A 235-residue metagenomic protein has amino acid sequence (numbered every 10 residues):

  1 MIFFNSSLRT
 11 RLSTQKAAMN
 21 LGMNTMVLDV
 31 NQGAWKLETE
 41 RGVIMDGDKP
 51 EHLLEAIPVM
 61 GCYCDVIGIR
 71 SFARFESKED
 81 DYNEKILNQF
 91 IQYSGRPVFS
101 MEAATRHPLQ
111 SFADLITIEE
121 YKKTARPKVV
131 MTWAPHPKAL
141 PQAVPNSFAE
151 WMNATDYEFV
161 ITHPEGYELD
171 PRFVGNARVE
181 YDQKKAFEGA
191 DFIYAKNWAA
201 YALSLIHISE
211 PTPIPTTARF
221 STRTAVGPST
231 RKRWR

Functional and structural regions predicted by a protein language model:
N5-M19, E119-A195: Glycine-rich phosphate/diphosphate-binding loop of Rossmann-like nucleotide-binding domains
L8-E119: Phosphate/diphosphate ligand-binding glycine-rich loop within oxidoreductases
G22, G95-R96, D156, N176 (+1 more regions): A generic structural signal for alpha->beta connector loops
V27-D29, G68-S71, F99-E102, K128-A134 (+2 more regions): Short beta-strands and strand-loop turn motifs
Y63-C64, G68-A73, Y181-S209: Glycine-rich phosphate-binding loop
E76-D81, K138-Q142, N197-I206: Glycine/threonine-rich flexible loop motifs
S204-S221, T230: Residue-level detector of conserved catalytic or cofactor/ligand-binding positions in enzyme active sites
R223, G227-R231, R235: Adenosine-phosphate binding glycine-rich loop
